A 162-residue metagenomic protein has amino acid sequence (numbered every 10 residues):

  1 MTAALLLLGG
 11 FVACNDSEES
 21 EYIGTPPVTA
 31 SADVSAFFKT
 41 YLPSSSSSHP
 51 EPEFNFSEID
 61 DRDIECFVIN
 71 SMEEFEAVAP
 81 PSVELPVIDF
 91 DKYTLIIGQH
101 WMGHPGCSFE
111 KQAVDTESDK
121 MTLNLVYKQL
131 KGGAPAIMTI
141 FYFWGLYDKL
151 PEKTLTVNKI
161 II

Functional and structural regions predicted by a protein language model:
T2-G10: Bacterial N-terminal signal peptides
G9-F38, I162: Bacterial Sec-dependent N-terminal signal peptides
A36-F75: Post-signal-peptide N-terminal segment of Sec-exported extracytoplasmic proteins
D60-K120: Mature extracytoplasmic domains of secretory-pathway proteins
G103-P105, V126-L146: An anionic, turn-rich surface loop/hairpin at beta-sheet edges that serves as a generic interaction/coordination patch
K120, Y142-W144, T154: Detector for repetitive beta-architecture
Y147-I162: A short amphipathic beta-strand at an alpha->beta junction
